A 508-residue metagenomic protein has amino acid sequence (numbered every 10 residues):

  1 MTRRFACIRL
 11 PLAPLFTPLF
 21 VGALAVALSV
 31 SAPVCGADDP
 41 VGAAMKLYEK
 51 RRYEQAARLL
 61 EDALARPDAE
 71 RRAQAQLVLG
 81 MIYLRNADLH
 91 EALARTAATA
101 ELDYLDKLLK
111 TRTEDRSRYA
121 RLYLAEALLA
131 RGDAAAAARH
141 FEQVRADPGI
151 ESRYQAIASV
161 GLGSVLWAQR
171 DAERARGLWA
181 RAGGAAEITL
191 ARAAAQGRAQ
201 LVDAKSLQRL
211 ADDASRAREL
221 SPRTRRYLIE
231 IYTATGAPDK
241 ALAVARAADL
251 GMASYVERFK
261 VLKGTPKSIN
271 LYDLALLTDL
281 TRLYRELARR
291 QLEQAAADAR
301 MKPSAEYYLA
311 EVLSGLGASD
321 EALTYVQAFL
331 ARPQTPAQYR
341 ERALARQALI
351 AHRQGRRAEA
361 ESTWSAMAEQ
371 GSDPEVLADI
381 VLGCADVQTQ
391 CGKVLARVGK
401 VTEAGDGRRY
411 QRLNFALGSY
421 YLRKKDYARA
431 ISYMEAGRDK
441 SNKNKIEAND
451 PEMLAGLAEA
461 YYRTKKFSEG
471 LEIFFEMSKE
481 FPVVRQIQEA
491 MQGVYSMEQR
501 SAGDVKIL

Functional and structural regions predicted by a protein language model:
C35-G42, E70-Q76, T113-Y123, E151-G161 (+12 more regions): Generic helix N-cap/helix-start motif at coil->alpha-helix transitions
D38-D62, L274, T278, L417-Y420: Alpha-helical segment of the N-proximal tetratricopeptide repeat
M45, M81, E126, V160 (+8 more regions): Residue-level recognition of tetratricopeptide repeat
K50, N86, R131, Q169 (+9 more regions): Structural motif corresponding to the intra-repeat A-B loop/turn of tetratricopeptide repeats
A56, A92-A94, E101, A137 (+10 more regions): Single-residue signature of alpha-solenoid repeat helices
L60, T96-A98, L105, F141 (+11 more regions): Hydrophobic/aromatic packing residues within the alpha-helices of TPR/SEL1-like helical repeat arrays
L64-A65, A100-K110, Q143-D147, G183-A185 (+8 more regions): Amphipathic alpha-helical segments of tetratricopeptide repeats
